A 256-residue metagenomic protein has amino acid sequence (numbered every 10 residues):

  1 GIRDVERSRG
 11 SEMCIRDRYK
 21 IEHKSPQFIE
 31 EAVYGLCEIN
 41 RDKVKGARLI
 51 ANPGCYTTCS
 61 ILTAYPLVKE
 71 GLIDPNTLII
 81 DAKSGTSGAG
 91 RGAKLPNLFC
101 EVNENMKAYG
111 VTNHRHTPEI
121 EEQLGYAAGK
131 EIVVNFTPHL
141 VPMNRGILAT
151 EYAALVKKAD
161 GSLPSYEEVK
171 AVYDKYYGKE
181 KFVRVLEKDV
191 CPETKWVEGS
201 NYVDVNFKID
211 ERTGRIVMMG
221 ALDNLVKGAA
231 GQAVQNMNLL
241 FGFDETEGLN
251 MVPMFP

Functional and structural regions predicted by a protein language model:
G1-G10, C14-I15: Single conserved hydrophobic/aromatic residue that forms the stacking wall/gate of nucleotide- or nucleobase-binding
R3, T58-C59, G228: Residues that form or flank phosphate/diphosphate-binding pockets in enzymes that use nucleotide phosphates
E12, R16-I79, T86-P96: Glycine-/Pro-rich loop/turn segments that contact NAD(P) or position catalytic residues in Rossmann-like domains
V44, K175, C191-P256: C-terminal helical cap and adjacent loop that interface with cofactors, partners, or active-site loops
R48, Y65, E167, G231-Q232: Short alpha-helical basic/polar micro-motif
L62-P66, E119-Q123, Q232, N236-L239: Alpha-helical scaffold segments in soluble metabolic enzymes
P75-T77, D81-A82, T86-M218: C-terminal substrate-binding/catalytic lobe of Rossmann-fold NAD(P)-dependent oxidoreductases
